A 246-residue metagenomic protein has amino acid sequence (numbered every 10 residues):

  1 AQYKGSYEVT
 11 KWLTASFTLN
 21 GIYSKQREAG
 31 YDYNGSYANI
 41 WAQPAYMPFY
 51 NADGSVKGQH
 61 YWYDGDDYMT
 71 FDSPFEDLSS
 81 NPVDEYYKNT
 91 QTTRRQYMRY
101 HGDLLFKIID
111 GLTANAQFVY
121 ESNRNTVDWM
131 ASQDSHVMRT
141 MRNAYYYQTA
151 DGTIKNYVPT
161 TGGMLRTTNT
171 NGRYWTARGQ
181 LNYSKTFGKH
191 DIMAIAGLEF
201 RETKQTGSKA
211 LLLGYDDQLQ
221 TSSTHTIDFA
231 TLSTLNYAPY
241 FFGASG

Functional and structural regions predicted by a protein language model:
S6-Y97, N115-Q117, E121-G246: Surface-exposed loop/interface segments of Gram-negative outer-membrane beta-barrel transport/assembly proteins
